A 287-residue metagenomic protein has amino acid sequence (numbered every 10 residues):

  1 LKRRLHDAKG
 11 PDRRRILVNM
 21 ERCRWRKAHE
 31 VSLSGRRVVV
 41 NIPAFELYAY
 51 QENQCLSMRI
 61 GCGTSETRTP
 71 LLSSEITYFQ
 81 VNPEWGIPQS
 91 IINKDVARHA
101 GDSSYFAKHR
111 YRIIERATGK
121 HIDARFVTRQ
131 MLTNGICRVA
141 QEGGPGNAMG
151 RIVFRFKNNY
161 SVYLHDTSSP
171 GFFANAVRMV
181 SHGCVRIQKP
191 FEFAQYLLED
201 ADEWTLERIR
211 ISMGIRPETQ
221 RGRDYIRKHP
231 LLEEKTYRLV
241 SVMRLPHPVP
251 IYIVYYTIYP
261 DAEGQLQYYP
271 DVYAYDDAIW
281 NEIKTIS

Functional and structural regions predicted by a protein language model:
L1-S287: Well-ordered beta-sheet/strand-loop patches within structured domains
